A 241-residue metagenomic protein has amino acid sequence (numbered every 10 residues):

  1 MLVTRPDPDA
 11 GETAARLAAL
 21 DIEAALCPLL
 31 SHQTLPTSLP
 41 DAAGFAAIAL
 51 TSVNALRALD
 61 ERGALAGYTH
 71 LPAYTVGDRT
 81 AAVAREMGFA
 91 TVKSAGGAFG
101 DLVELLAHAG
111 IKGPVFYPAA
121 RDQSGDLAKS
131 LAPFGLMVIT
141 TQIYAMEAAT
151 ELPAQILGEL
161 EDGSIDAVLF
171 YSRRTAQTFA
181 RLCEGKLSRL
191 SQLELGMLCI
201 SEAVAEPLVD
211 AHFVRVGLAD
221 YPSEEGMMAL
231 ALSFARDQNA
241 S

Functional and structural regions predicted by a protein language model:
M1-S241: Signature of uroporphyrinogen-III synthase
